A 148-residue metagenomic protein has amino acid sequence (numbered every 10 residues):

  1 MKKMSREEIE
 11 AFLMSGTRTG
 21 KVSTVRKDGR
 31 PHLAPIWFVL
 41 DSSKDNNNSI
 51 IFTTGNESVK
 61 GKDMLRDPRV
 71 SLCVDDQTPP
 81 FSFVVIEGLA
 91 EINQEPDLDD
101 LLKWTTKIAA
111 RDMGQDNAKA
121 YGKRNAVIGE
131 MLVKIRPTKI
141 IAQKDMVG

Functional and structural regions predicted by a protein language model:
M1-G16: Extreme N-terminal tail/first-helix region
K2-M4, S82-G148: Charged, gly/pro-rich active-site loop segments
L13-M14, L65-R66, A126: Alpha-helix boundary recognition
T17-N56, M64, L72-V74, F83-V85: Short beta-strand segments
G20, F38, V70, A90-E91 (+1 more regions): Short beta-strand segments in beta-sandwich/barrel cores
T54-V59, I108-D112: Short, solvent-exposed aromatic-acidic interface loops
R66-V70, A110: Short, intrinsically disordered, mixed-charge
